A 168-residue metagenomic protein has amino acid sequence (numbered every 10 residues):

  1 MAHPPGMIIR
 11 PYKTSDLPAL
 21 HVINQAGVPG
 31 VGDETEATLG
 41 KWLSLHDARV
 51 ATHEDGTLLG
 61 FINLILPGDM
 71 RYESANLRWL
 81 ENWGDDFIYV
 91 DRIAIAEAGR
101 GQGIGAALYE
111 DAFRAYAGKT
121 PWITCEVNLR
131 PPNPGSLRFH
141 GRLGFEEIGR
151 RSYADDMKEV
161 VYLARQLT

Functional and structural regions predicted by a protein language model:
M7-L20: A short beta-loop-alpha structural element at the N-terminal edge of CoA-dependent acyl/N-acetyltransferase catalytic
V28-E54: Active-site rim helix/loop that mediates acceptor-substrate recognition in acyltransferases
N63-R92: Conserved acyl-donor/pantetheine-binding loop and adjacent beta-alpha core of acyl/acetyltransferases and related
E81, D91-R100, N128-R130: A short, internal acetyl-CoA/4′-phosphopantetheine-binding micro-motif in the GNAT/acyltransferase core
I95, G101-R114, R142: Conserved acetyl-CoA-binding loop-helix of GNAT-fold acetyltransferases
Y116-L129: Conserved GNAT acetyl-CoA-binding A-motif
R130-G149: Conserved active-site alpha-helix within GNAT-family acetyltransferase domains
S152-T168: C-terminal "cap" of GNAT-fold acetyltransferases
